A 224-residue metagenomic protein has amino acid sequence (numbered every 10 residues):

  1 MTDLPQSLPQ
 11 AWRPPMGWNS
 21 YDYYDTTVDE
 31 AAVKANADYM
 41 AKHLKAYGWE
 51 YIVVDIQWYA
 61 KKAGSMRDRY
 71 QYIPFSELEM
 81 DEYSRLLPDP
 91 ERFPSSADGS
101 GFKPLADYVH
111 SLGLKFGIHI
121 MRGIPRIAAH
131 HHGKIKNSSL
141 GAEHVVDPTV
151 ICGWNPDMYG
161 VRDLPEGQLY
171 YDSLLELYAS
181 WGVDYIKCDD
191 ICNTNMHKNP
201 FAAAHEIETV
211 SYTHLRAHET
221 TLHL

Functional and structural regions predicted by a protein language model:
T2-N19, Y23-T27: N-terminal module-boundary/linker segments of secreted carbohydrate-active enzymes
V28, A32, A97, E166 (+1 more regions): Alpha-helix N-cap and loop-to-helix initiation/capping positions
D29, V33-N36, G101-L105, Y171-L174 (+2 more regions): Stable alpha-helical elements in mature extracytoplasmic
M40-Y108, L112-D172, E176, Y185 (+1 more regions): Aromatic-lined carbohydrate-binding/catalytic grooves of carbohydrate-active enzymes
T194-S211: Active-site cleft segment of glycoside hydrolase catalytic domains centered on the general acid/base Glu
T213-T220: Conserved small/polar residues in nucleotide/adenosyl-binding loops
L224: Cytosolic catalytic cores of cyclic-nucleotide second-messenger enzymes
